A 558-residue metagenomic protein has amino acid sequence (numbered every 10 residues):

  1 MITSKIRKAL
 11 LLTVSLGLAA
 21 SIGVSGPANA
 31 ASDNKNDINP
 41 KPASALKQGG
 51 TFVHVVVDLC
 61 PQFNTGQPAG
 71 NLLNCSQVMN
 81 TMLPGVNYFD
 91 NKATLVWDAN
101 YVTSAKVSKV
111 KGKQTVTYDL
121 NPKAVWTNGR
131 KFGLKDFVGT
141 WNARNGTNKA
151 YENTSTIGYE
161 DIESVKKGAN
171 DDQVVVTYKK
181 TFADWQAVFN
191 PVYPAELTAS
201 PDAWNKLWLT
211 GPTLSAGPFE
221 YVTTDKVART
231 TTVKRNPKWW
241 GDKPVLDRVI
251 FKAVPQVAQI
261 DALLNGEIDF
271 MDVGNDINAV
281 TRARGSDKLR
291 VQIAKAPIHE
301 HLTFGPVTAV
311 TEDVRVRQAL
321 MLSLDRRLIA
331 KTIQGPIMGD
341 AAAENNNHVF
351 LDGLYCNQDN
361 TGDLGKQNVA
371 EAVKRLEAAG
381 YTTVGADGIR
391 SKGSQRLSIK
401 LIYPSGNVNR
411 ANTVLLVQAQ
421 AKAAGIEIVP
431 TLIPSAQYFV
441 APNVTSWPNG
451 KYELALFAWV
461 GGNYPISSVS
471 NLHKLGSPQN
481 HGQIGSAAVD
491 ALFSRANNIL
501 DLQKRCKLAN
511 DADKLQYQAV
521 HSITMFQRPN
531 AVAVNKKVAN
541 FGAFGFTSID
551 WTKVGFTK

Functional and structural regions predicted by a protein language model:
P40-A45, E427-F439, S467-K536, K558: Extracytoplasmic/peripheral linker and loop segments enriched in polar/acidic and small residues with frequent Thr/Pro
A45-K47, T117-D119, N153-D202: Surface-exposed binding/hinge segments that line and control ligand-binding clefts or catalytic entry sites
F52-K109, N142, L214: N-terminal lobe/hinge region of extracytoplasmic solute-binding protein
H54, G129, N275, A419-Q479: Periplasmic binding protein-like
L73, N91-K92, N190-P244, R248 (+2 more regions): Gly/Pro-rich hinge or "lid" segments in bacterial periplasmic/extracellular proteins
S104-A150, V175, V310-E312: Aromatic- and charge-enriched surface segment that lines or borders ligand/interaction sites
R144-T154, K166-G168, V222-K234, I250-T308 (+5 more regions): Extracellular/periplasmic solute-recognition and catalytic clefts
L324, A341-G385, S405-N412: Structural transition elements
